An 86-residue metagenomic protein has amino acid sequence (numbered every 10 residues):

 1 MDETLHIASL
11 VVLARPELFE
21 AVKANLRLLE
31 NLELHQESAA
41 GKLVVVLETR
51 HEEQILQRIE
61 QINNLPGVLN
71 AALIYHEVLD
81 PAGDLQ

Functional and structural regions predicted by a protein language model:
M1-Q86: Long, contiguous binding/interaction regions
